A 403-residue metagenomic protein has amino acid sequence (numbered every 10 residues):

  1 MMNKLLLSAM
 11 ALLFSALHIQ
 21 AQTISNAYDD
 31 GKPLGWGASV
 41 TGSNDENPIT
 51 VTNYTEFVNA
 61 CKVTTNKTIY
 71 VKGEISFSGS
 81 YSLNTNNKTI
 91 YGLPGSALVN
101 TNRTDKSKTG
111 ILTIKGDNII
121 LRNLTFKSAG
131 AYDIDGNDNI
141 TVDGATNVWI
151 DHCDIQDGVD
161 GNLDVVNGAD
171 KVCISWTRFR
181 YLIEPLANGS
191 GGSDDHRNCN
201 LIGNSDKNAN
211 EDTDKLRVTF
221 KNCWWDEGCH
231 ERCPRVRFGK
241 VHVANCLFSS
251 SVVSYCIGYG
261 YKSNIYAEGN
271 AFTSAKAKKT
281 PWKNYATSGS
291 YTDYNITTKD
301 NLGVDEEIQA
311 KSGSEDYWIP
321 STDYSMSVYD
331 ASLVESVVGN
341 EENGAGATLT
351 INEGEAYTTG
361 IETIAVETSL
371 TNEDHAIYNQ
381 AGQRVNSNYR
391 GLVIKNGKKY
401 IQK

Functional and structural regions predicted by a protein language model:
M2-A11, A16-T68, D300-T359: Extracellular "leader-to-stem" segments immediately downstream of a signal peptide or signal-anchor in secreted/lumenal
T50, Y70, S76, Y91 (+12 more regions): Extracellular beta-strand solenoid repeats
V58-N66, E74-Y91, L98-R122, S128-T146 (+1 more regions): Extracellular beta-strand-rich solenoid/capping regions of secreted or surface-exposed proteins that bind or remodel
N87-P94, D117-S128, T146-D157, A169-D206 (+4 more regions): Right-handed parallel beta-helix
G110-I111, N139-T141, N162, P185 (+6 more regions): Structural detector of coil-to-beta-strand junctions
R235-T358: Extracellular beta-rich repeat passengers
T358-A381: Residue-level detector of functionally pivotal "anchor" positions at catalytic/ligand-binding pockets or at interdomain
L392-K403: C-terminal tail/sorting-segment detector
